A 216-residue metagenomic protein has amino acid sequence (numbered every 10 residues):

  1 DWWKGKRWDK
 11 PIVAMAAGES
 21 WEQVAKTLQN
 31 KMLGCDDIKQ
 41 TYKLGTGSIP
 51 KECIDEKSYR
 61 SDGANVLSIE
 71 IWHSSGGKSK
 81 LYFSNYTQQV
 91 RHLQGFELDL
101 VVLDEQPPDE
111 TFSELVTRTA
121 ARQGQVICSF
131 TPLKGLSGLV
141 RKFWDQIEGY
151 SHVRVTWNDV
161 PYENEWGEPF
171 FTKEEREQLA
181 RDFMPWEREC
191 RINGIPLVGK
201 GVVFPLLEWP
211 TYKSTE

Functional and structural regions predicted by a protein language model:
D1-D9: Walker A/P-loop NTP-binding motif
D9-I12, G124: Nucleotide donor/acceptor-binding cores
P11-V24: Conserved RecA-like ASCE P-loop NTPase motor core of nucleic-acid helicases/translocases
Q23-L98: Inter-Walker segment of RecA-like/P-loop motor cores
L100, P108-F183: ASCE P-loop NTPase helicase motor core
E105: Catalytic glutamate of the conserved HExxH
Y162-E216: ATPase catalytic-site recognition across NTP-hydrolyzing enzymes
